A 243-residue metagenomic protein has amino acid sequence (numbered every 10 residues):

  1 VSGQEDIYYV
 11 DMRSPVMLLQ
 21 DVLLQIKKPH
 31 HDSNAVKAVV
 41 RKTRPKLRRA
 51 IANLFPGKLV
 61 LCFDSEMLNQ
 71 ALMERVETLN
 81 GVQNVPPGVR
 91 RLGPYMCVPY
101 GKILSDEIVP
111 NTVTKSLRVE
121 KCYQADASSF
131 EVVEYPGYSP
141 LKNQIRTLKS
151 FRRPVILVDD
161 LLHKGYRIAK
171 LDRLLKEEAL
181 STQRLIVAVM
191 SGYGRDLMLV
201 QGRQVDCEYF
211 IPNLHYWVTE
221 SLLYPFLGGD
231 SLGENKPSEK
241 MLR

Functional and structural regions predicted by a protein language model:
V1-R243: PRPP-associated nucleotide enzymes
